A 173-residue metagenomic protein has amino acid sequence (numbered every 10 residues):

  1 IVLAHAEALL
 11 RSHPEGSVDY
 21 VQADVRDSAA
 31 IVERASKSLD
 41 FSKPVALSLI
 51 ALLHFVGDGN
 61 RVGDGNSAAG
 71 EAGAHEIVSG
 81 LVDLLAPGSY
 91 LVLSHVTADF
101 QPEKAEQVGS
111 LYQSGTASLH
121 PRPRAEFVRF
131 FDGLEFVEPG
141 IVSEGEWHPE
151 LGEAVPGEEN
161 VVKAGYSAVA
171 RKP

Functional and structural regions predicted by a protein language model:
V2-P173: Alpha-helical subdomain
